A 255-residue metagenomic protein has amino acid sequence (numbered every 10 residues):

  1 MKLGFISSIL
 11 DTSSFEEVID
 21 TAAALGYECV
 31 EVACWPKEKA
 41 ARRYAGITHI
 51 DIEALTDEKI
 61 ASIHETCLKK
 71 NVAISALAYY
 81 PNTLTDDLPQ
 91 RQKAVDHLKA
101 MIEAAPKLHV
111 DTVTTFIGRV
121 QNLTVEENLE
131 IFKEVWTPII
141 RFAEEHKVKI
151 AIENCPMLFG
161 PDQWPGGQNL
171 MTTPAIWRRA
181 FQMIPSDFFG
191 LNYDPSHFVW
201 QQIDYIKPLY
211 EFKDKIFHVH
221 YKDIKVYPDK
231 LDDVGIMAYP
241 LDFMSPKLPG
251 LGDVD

Functional and structural regions predicted by a protein language model:
M1-T112, E126, E130-K133, T137 (+4 more regions): N-terminal pre-domain/capping segments
I6, V120, G252-V254: Gly/Ser/Thr-rich beta-alpha loop segments that engage phosphate groups in nucleotides
I9, R119, P195: Residue-level signal for short, function-critical loop segments
S13, E127, K133-D253: Acidic/histidine-rich catalytic cores of soluble enzymes
V32, T115, H220: Redox-cofactor binding/interface segments in oxidoreductases and associated redox assembly factors
P36-A40, Y80-T83, R119-Q121, P156-F159 (+2 more regions): Feature marks short, surface-exposed loop/turn motifs that line or immediately flank catalytic pockets and channel
A76-Y79, V113-I117, I150-N154, L191-Y193: Short beta-strands and strand-loop turn motifs
F116-G118, N122-E126: Flexible, glycine-rich active-site loops centered on histidine and acidic residues that chelate a metal or position
